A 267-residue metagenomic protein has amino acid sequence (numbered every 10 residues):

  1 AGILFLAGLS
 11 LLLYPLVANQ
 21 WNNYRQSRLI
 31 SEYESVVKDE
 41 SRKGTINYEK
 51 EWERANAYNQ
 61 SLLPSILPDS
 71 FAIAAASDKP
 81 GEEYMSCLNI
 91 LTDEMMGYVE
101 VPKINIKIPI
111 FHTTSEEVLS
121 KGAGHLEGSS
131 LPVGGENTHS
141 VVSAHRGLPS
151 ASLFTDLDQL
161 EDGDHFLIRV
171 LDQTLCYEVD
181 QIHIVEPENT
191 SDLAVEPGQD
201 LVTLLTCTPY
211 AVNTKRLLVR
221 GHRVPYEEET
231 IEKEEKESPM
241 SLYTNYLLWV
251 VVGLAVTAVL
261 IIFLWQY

Functional and structural regions predicted by a protein language model:
L4-T244: Solvent-exposed, non-transmembrane regions of membrane-associated and secreted proteins
E234-Y267: C-terminal single-pass membrane-anchor helix
